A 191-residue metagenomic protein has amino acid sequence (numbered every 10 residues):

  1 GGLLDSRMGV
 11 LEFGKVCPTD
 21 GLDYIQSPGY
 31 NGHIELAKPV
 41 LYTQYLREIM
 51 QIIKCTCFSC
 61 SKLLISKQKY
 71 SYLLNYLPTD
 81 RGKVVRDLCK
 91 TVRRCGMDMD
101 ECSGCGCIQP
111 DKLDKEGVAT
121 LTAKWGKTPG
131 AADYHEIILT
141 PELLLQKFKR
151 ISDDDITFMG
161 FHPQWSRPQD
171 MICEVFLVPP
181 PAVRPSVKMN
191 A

Functional and structural regions predicted by a protein language model:
G1-A191: Conserved core architecture of multi-subunit DNA-directed RNA polymerases
